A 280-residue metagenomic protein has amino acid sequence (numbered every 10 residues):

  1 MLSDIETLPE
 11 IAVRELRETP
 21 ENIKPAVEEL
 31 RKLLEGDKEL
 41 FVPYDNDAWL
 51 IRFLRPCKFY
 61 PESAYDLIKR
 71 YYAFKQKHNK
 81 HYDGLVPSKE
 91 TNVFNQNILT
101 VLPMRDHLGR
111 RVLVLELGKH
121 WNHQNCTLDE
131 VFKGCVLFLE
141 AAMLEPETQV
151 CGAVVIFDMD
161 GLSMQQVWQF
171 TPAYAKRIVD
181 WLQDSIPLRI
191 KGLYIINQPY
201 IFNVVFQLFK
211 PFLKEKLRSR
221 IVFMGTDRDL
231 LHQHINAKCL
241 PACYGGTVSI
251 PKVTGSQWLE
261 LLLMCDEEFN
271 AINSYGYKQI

Functional and structural regions predicted by a protein language model:
M1-I280: Basic, amphipathic alpha-helical/coil surface patches used to engage anionic, phosphate-bearing ligands and membranes
